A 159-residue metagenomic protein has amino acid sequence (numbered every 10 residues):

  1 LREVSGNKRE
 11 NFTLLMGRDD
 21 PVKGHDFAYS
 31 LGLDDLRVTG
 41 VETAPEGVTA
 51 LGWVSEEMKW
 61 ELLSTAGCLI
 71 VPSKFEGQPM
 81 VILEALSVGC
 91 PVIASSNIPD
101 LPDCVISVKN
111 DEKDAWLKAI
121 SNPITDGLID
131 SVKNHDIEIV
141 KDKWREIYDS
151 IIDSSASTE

Functional and structural regions predicted by a protein language model:
G6-K23, Y29-L36: Conserved donor-binding/catalytic core segment of Leloir-type glycosyltransferases
G40-E57: Nucleotide-activated donor-binding/catalytic signature segment of Leloir-type glycosyltransferases, i.e., the conserved
E61-A66: Short alpha-helical donor nucleotide-sugar binding micro-motif in glycosyltransferases
L69-I70: A short hydrophobic beta-strand element within the catalytic core of glycosyltransferases that build diverse glycans
K74: Aromatic "clamp/platform" in nucleotide-sugar-dependent glycosyltransferases that forms part of the donor/acceptor
I82, P91-S95: Short hydrophobic beta-strand element within catalytic cores of glycosyltransferases and related nucleotide-activated
L101-S121: Change "using UDP/GDP/dTDP sugars" to "using nucleotide sugars
S121-S155: A charged, aromatic-enriched C-terminal amphipathic alpha-helix characteristic of glycosyltransferases across folds
